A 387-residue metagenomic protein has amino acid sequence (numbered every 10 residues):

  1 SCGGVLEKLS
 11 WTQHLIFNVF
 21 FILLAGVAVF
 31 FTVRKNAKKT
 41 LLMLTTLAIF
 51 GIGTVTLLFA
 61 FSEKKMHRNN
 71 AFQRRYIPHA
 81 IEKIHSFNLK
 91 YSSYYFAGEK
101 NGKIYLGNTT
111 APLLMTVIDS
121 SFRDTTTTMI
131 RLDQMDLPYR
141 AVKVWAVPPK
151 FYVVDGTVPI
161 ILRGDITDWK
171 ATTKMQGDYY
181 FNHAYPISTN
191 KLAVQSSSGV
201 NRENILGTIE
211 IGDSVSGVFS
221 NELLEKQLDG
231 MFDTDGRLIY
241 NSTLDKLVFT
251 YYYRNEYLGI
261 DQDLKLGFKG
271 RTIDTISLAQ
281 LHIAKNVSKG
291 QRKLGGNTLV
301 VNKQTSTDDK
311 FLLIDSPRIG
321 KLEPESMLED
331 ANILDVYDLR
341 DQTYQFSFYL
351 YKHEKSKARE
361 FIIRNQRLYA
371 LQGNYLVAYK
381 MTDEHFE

Functional and structural regions predicted by a protein language model:
H14-F31: Hydrophobic cores of alpha-helical transmembrane segments in multi-pass inner/ER membrane proteins, independent
K38-S62: Internal/C-terminal transmembrane anchor helices
E82-L114, K303-E323: Beta-strand-rich domains and repeat architectures in extracellular enzymes and scaffolds, especially beta-propellers
I84-S86, T127-L137, V215-D233, K269-N297 (+2 more regions): Surface-exposed loop and turn segments in beta-propeller and other repeat-based domains that flank or scaffold
K90-G98, M135-A146, G177-T189, D229-I239 (+2 more regions): Repeated scaffold domains used in trafficking and secretory/extracellular systems, primarily beta-propellers
N101-K103, V147-P149, T189-K191, T243-D245 (+3 more regions): Short coil/turn segments that connect the beta-strands within blades of beta-propeller domains
D119-S120, I205-G212, M327-Q342: Beta-propeller blade signature
V194-S197, D309-K310, I314-A331, A378-F386: Short, conserved, GDST-rich strand-edge loop motifs in beta-rich repeat architectures
